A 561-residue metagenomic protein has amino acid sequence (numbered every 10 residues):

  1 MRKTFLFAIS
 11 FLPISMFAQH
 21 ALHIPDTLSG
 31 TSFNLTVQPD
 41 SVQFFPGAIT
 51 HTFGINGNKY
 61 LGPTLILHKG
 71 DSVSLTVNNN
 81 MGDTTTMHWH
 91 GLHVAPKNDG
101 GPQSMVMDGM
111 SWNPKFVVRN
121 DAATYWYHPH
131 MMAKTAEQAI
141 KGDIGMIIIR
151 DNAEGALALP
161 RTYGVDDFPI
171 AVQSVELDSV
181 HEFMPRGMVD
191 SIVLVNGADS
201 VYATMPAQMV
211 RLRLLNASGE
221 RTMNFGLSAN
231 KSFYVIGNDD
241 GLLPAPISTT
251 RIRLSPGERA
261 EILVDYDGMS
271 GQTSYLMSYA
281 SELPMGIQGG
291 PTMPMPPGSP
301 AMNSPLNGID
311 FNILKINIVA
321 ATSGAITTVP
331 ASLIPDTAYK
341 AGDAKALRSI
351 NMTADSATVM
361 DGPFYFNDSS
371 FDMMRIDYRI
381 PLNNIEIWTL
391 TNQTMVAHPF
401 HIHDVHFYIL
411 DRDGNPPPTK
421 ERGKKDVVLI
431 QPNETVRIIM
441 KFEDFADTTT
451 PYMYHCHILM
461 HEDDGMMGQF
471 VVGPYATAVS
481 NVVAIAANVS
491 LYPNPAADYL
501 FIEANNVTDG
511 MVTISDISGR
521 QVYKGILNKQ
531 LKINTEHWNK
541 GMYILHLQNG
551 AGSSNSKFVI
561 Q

Functional and structural regions predicted by a protein language model:
M1-H20, V479: Bacterial Sec-dependent N-terminal signal peptides
Q19-P256, I262, M293-S356, V428 (+4 more regions): Histidine-centered copper-binding motifs that mark active-site loops of extracellular/periplasmic copper enzymes
N79-G82, S218-E220, Q393-M395, N505-G510: Short proline/glycine-enriched turn/loop motifs at strand-loop junctions of beta-rich domains
A122-W126, M269-L276, F445-M453, G541: Short glycine/proline/serine/threonine-rich loop/turn segments at secondary-structure transition edges
A229-D240, Q393-G423, L459-M460, V472-Y475: Active/binding-pocket-proximal capping segment
R348-G362, N367-I409, D426-T449, H455: C-terminal substrate/ligand-recognition segments
S480-Y492, A496-Q561: C-terminal outer-membrane/trafficking sorting elements
